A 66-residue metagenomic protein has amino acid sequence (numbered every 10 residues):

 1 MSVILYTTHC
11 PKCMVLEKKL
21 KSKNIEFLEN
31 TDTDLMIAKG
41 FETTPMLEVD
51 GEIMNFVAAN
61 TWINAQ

Functional and structural regions predicted by a protein language model:
M1-F27: Local sequence-structure signature of Cys/Sec-based thiol-disulfide redox active-site neighborhoods
E17, G40, Q66: Short, flexible helix/strand-to-coil boundary loops that buttress conserved ligand/catalytic motifs in alpha/beta
E26-D34: A short beta-strand-loop structural module common to alpha/beta enzyme folds
T33-I37, T61-I63: A short acidic, often aromatic-flanked loop/helix-cap motif at beta-alpha or helix-coil junctions that lines enzyme
I37-A38, M54: Short secondary-structure boundary/hinge segments and terminal tails
K39-L47: Structural micro-motif
E48-Q66: Non-catalytic, surface beta->alpha helical segment in thiol-disulfide oxidoreductase systems
